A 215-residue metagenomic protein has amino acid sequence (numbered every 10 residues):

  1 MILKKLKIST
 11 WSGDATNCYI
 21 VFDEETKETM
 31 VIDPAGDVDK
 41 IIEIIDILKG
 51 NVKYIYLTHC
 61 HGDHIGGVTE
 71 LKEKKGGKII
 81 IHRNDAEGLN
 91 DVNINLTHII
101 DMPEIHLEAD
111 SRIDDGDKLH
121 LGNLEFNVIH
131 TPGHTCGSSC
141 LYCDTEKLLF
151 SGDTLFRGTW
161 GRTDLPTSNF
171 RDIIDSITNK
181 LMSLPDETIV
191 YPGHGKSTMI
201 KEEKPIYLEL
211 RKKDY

Functional and structural regions predicted by a protein language model:
M1-K5, T97-D101, G122-L124: Short Pro/Gly-enriched beta-strand edge/turn motifs at strand-loop
M1-L48, C140-G152: Conserved beta-strand hairpin/beta-sheet module of binuclear metal-dependent hydrolase folds, prominently
K7, F22, D114, H120 (+2 more regions): Residue-level detector of conserved, well-ordered beta-strand and adjacent loop positions that form binding/recognition
E25-T26, G36, G62, D85 (+4 more regions): Short, glycine/acidic-enriched loop or turn micro-motifs at the edges of active sites
M30-I32, Y54-Y56, V128-H130: Short catalytic-loop micro-motif centered on adjacent basic/acidic residues
G36-H120, P205-E209: Active-site HxH/HxHxD metal-binding segment of metal-dependent hydrolases
I94-H98, E125-Y215: Metallo-beta-lactamase
